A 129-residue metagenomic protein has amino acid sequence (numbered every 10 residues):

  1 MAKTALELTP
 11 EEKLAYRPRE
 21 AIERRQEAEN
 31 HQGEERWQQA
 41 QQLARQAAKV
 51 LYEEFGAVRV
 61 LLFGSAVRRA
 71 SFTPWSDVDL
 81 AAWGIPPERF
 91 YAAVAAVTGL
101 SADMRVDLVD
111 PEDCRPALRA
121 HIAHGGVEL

Functional and structural regions predicted by a protein language model:
M1-V58, R68-P74, G84-L129: Catalytic core of pol beta-like nucleotidyltransferases
L62-S65: Glycine-rich beta-strand-to-loop/alpha-helix junction loops that act as flexible
